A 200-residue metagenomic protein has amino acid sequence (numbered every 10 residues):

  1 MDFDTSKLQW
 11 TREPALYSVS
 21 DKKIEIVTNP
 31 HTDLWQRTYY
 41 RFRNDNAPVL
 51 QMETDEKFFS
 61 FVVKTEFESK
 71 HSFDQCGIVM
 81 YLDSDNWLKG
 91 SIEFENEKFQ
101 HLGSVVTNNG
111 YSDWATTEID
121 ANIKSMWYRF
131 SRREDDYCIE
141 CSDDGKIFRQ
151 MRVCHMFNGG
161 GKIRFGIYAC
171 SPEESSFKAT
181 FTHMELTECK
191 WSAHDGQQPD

Functional and structural regions predicted by a protein language model:
M1-D200: Extracellular glycan-recognition regions
